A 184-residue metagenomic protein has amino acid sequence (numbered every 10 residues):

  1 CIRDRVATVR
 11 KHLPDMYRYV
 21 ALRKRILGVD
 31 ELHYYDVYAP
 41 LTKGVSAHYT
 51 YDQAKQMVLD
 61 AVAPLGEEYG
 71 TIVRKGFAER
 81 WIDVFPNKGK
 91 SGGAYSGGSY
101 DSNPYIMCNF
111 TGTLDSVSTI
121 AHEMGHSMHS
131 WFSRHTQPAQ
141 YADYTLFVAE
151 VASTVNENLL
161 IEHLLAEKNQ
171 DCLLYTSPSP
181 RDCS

Functional and structural regions predicted by a protein language model:
C1-I2, Y175-C183: Single conserved hydrophobic/aromatic residue that forms the stacking wall/gate of nucleotide- or nucleobase-binding
R3-Y105: Contiguous, non-catalytic segments that form substrate-binding/exosite surfaces or channel walls
L65-Y69, H135, C172: A sensor for short, sequence-defined functional sites
M107-I120: Short pre-active-site segment immediately N-terminal to the catalytic Zn-binding motif
T119, E123, S127: Catalytic glutamate of the conserved HExxH
S130-V151: Post-HEXXH active-site segment of zinc metalloproteases
Y144-D171: Post-HExxH zinc-binding segment in Zn-dependent metallohydrolases
